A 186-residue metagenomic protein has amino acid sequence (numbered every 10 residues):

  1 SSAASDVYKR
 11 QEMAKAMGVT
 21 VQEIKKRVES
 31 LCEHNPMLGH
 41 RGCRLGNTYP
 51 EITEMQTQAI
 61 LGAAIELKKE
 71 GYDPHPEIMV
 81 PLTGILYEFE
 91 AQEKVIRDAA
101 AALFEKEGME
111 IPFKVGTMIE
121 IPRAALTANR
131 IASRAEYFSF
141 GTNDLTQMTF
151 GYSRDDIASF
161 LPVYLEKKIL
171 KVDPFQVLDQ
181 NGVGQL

Functional and structural regions predicted by a protein language model:
S1-L186: Conserved alpha/beta-domain cores
